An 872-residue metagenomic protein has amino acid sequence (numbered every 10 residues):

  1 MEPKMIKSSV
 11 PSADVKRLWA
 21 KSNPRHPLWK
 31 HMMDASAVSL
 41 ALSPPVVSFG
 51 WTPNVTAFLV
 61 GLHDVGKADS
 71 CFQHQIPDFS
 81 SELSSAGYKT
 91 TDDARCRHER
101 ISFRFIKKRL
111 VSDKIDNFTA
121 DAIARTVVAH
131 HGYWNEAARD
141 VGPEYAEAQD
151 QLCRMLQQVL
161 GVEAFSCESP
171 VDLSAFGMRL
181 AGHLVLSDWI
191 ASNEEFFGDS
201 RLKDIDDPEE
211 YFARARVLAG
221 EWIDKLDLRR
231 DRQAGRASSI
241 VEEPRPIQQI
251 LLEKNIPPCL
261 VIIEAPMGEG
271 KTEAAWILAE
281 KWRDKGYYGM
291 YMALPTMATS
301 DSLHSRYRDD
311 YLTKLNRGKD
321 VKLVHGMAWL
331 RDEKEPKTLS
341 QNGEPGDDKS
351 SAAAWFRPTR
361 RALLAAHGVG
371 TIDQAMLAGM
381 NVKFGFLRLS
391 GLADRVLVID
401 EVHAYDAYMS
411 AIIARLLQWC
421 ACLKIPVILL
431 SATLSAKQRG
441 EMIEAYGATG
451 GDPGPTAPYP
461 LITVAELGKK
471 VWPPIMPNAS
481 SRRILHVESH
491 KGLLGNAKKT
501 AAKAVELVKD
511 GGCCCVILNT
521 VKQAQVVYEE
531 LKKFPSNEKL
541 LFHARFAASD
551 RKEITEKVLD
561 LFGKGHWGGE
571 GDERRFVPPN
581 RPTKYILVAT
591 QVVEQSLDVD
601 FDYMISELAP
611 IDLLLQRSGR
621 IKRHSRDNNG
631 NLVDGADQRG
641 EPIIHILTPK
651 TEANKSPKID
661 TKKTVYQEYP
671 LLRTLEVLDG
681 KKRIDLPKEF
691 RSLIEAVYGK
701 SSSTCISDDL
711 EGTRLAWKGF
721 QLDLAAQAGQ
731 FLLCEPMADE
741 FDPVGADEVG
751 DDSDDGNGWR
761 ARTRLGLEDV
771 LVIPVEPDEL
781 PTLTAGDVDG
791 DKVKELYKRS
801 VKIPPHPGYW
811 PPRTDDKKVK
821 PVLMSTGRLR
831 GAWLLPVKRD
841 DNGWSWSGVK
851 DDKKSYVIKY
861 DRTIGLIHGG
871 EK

Functional and structural regions predicted by a protein language model:
E2-L228: Accessory nucleic-acid engagement/destabilization modules that flank
R229-E264: Conserved pre-motif I regulatory segment
I256-A279, Y405-D406, S431: Walker A/P-loop
Y288-L312, L323-W329, L434-Q438, V521: Conserved Walker A/P-loop ATP-binding site and its immediately adjacent core in helicase/helicase-like ATPase domains
S305-A366, I372-M376, G569-E573: A substrate-engagement module of RecA-like helicase motors
S390-V396, H403-P474: Post-DEXD/H (motif II) to motif III coupling segment of the RecA-like Helicase ATP-binding lobe
R439, K491-F576, F601, I605-K872: C-terminal helicase lobe and adjacent C-terminal extensions/tails of nucleic-acid helicase motors
G450-A524: Conserved interdomain linker/interface between the two RecA-like ATPase lobes of SF2 helicase motors
